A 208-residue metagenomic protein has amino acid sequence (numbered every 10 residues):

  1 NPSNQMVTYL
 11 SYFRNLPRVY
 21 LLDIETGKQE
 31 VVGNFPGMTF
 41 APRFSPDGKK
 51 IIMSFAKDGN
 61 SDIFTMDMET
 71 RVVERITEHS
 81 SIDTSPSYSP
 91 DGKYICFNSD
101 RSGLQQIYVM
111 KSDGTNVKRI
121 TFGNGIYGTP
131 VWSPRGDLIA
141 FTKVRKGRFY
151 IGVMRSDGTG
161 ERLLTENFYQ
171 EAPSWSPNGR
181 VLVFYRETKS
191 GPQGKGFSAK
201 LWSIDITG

Functional and structural regions predicted by a protein language model:
N1-M6, P42-K50, P86-Y94, P130-L138 (+1 more regions): Blade-terminus and WD-like Trp-Asp/Gly-His loop motifs, strongest in beta-propeller folds
S3, N15, K28, D47 (+9 more regions): Cysteine-rich, disulfide-stabilized extracellular repeat modules
V7-R14, G33, I52-D58, T77 (+4 more regions): Beta-strand C-termini and the immediately following turn/loop, strongest in propeller blades
N15, M38-F40, G59, I82-T84 (+5 more regions): Beta-rich catalytic cores
N15-Y20, N60-F64, L104-Y108, G147-G152 (+1 more regions): Structural motif
L22-F40, M66-T84, M110-G128, V153-Y169 (+1 more regions): Multi-bladed beta-propeller domains
R145, F149-G208: Ankyrin-repeat and related helical/solenoid repeat scaffolds used for protein-protein interactions
